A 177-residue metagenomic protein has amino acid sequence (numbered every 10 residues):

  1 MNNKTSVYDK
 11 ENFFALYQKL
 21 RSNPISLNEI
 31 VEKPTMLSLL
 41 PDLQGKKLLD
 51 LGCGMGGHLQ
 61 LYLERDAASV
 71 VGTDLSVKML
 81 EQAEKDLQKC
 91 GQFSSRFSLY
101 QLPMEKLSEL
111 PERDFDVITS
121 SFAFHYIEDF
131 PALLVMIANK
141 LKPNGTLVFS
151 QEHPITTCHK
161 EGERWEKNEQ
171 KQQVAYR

Functional and structural regions predicted by a protein language model:
M1-L43, G57-L61, Q82: Conserved class I S-adenosyl-L-methionine
D42-L43, E112, L134: A short, aliphatic-rich alpha-helical micro-motif
G45-K47: Nucleotide donor/acceptor-binding cores
L49-L51, M55-L107: Class I SAM-dependent methyltransferase SAM/SAH-binding core
E109-I118: A short acidic, Gly/Pro-enriched loop at the edge of an enzyme's catalytic core that lines a small-molecule cofactor
F122-H125: Short catalytic micro-motifs in class I SAM-dependent methyltransferases
P131-T146: A short glycine-rich, Lys/Arg-flanked "PGG" loop and its adjoining helix->strand segment in the class I
T146-R177: Conserved class I S-adenosyl-L-methionine
